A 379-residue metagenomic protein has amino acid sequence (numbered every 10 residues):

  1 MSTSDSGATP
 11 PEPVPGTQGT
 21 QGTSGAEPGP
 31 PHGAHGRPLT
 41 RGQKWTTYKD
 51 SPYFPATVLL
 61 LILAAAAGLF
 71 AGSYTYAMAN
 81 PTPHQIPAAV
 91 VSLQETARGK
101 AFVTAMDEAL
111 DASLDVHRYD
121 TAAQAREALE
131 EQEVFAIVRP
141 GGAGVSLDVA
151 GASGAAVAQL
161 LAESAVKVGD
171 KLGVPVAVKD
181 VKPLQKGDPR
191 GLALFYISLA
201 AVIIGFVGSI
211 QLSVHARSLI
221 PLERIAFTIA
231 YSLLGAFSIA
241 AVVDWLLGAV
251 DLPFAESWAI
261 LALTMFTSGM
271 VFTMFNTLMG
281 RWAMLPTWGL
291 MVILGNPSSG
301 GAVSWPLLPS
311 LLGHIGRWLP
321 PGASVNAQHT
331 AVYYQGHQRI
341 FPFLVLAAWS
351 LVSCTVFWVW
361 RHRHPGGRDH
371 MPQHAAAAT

Functional and structural regions predicted by a protein language model:
M1-P52, V178-D180, G313-H314, R363-T379: Terminal targeting segments of Actinobacterial cell-envelope proteins
K44, Y48-P52, A216-R224, W245-P253 (+5 more regions): Membrane-helix interfacial "entry" motifs
Y48-P83, I197-S209, M291-N296, A348-W349: Hydrophobic alpha-helical transmembrane segments of multi-pass membrane transport/permease proteins
F54-L59, E223, F227, Y231 (+3 more regions): Alpha-helical transmembrane segments of integral membrane proteins
Q94-G99, V103-A177, V181-P183: Extracytoplasmic loops/domains of multi-pass membrane proteins
F135, L172-S209: Membrane-helix interface and discontinuous TM-entry motifs in multi-pass inner-membrane proteins
A193-G301: Transmembrane alpha-helical segments that form the functional core of multipass membrane systems
A255-T379: Membrane-spanning alpha-helical segments of multipass transporters and channels
